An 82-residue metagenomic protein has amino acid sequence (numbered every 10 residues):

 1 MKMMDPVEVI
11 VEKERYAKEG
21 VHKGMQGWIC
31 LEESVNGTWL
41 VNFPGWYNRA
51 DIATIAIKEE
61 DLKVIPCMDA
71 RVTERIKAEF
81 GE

Functional and structural regions predicted by a protein language model:
K2-A70, G81: Basic/aromatic-rich interaction segments and small domains that mediate binding to polyanionic partners
A70, E74-I76: Intrinsically disordered, low-complexity linker and terminal regions at domain boundaries
